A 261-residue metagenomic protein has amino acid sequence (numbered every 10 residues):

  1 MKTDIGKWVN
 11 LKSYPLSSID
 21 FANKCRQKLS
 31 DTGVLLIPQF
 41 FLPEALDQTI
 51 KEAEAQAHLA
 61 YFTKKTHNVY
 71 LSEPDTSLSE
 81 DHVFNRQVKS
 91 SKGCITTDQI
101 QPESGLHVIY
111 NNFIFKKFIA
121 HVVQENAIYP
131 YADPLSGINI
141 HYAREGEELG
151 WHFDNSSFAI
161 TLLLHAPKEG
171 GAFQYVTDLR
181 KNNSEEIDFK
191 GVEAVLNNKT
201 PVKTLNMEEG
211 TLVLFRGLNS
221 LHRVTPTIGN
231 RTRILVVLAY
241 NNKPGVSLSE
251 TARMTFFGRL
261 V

Functional and structural regions predicted by a protein language model:
M1-D31, R259-V261: Fe(II)/2-oxoglutarate
L35-F41, N206: Short amphipathic
F41, A55, E80-P134: Signature of the catalytic double-stranded beta-helix
F41, L164, Y240-N242: Short beta-strand segments enriched in hydrophobic/aromatic residues within well-folded beta-rich domains
K51-A55, T177: Short Gly/aromatic-enriched secondary-structure transition segments
E54-T66: Cytochrome P450 catalytic domain signature, combining two hallmark sequence patches
P102-H107, K116-L212: Catalytic core of non-heme Fe(II) oxygenases with the double-stranded beta-helix
Y175-D178, N183-V261: Catalytic core of Fe(II)/2-oxoglutarate
